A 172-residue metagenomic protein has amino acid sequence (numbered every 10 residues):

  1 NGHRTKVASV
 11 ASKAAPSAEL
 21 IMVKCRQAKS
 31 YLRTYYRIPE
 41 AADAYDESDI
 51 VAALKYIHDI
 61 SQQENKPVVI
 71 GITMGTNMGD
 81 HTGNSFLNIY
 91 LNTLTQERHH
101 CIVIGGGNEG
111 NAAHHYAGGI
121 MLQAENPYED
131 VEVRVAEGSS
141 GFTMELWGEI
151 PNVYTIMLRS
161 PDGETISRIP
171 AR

Functional and structural regions predicted by a protein language model:
N1, V10, I57-H58, G148 (+1 more regions): N-terminal, helix-rich and Lys/Arg-enriched segments in bacterial and organellar proteins
N1-D46, N65, H99, S139-S140 (+1 more regions): Subtilisin-like serine protease catalytic core
G2, A44-V51, H81-S85: Soluble non-cytosolic domains of exported or imported proteins
A8, V51-L54, N88: Extracytoplasmic/secreted envelope proteins and their assembly/folding machinery, especially bacterial periplasmic
S12, K55-Q62, N92, Q96: Sec-exported extracytoplasmic/periplasmic mature domains
A52-T82, G105: Short acidic, glycine-rich surface-loop motifs adjacent to enzyme active sites
G75-R172: Substrate-binding/specificity loop regions of serine endopeptidase catalytic domains, predominantly subtilases
